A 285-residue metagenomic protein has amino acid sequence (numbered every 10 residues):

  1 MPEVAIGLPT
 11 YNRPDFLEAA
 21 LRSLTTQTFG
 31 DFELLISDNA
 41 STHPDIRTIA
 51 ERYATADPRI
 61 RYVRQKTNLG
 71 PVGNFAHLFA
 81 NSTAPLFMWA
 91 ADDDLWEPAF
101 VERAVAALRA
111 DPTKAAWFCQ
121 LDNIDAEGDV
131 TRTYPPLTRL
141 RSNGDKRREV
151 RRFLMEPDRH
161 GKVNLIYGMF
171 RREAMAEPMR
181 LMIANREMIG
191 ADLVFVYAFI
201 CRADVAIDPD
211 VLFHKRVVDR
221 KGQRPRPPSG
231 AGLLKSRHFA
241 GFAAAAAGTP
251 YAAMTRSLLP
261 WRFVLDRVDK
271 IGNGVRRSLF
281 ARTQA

Functional and structural regions predicted by a protein language model:
M1-R226: Nucleotide-sugar donor-binding/catalytic module of glycosyltransferases that assemble extracellular/cell-envelope
P227-A285: Non-catalytic, C-terminal membrane-associated alpha-helical segments of glycosyltransferases
